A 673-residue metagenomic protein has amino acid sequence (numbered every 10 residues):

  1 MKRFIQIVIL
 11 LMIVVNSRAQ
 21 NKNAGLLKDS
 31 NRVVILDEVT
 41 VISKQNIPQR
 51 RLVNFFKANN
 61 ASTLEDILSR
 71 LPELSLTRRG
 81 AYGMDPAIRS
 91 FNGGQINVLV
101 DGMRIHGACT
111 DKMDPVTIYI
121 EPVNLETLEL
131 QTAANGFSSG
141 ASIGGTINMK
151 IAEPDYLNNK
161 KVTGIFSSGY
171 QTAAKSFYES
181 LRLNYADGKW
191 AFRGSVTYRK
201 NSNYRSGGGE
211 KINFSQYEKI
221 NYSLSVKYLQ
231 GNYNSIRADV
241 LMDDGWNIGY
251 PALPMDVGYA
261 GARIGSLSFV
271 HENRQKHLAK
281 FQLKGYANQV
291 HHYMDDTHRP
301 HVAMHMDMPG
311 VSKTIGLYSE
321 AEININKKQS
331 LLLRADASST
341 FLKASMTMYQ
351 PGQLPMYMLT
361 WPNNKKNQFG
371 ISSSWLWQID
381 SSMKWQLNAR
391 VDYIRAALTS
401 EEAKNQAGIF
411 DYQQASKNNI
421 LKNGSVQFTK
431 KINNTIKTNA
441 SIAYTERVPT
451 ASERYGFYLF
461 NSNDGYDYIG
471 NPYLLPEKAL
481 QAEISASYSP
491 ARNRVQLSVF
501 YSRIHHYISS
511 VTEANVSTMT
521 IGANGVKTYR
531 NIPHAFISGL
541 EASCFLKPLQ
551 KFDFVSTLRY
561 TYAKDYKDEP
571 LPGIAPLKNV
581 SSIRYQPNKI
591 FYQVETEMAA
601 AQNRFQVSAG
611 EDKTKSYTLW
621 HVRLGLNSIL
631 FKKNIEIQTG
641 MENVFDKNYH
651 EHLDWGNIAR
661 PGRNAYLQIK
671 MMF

Functional and structural regions predicted by a protein language model:
N21-A58, G93: Short, acidic, small-residue-rich periplasmic hinge/interaction motif at the N-terminus of Gram-negative outer-membrane
K22-N23, N201-N203, G209, N213-K219 (+5 more regions): Flexible loop and strand-edge segments within Gram-negative outer membrane beta-barrel domains
E65-R104: Extracytoplasmic beta-strand/coil segments of soluble accessory domains associated with Gram-negative outer-membrane
R104-A133: Short acidic/polar hinge/loop motifs at secondary-structure boundaries that mediate gating or recognition
N124-T127, G136-G209, S215-Y222: Outer-membrane beta-barrel translocator/receptor signature
I220, K227-Q230, P476, L480 (+2 more regions): Conserved C-terminal beta-signal and adjacent last beta-strands/turns of outer-membrane beta-barrel proteins
S225, G310-A321, T360, N364 (+6 more regions): Outer membrane beta-barrel strand-and-loop segments of large Gram-negative receptors, especially TonB-dependent
D244-W246, Q289-Y293, K343-Y349, Y393-F410 (+6 more regions): Surface-exposed extracellular loop regions of Gram-negative outer-membrane beta-barrel proteins, predominantly
